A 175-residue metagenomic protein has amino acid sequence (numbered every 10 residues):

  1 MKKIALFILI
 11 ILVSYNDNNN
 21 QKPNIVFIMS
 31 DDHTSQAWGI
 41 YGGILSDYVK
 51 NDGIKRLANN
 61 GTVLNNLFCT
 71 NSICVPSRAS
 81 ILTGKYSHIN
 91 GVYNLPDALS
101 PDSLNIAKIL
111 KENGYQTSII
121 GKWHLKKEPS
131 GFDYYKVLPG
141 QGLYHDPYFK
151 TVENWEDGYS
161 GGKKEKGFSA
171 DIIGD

Functional and structural regions predicted by a protein language model:
K2, Y15-D175: Formylglycine-dependent sulfatase
I4-V13: Sec-dependent N-terminal signal peptides
